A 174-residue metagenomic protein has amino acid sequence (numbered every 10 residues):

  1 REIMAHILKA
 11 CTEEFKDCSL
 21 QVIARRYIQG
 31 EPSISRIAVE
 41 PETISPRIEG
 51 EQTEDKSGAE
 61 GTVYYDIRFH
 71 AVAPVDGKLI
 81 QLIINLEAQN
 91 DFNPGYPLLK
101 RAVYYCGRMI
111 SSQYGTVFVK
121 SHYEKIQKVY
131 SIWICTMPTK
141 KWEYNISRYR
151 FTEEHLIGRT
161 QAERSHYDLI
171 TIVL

Functional and structural regions predicted by a protein language model:
R1-V173: Accessory alpha/beta interaction modules
